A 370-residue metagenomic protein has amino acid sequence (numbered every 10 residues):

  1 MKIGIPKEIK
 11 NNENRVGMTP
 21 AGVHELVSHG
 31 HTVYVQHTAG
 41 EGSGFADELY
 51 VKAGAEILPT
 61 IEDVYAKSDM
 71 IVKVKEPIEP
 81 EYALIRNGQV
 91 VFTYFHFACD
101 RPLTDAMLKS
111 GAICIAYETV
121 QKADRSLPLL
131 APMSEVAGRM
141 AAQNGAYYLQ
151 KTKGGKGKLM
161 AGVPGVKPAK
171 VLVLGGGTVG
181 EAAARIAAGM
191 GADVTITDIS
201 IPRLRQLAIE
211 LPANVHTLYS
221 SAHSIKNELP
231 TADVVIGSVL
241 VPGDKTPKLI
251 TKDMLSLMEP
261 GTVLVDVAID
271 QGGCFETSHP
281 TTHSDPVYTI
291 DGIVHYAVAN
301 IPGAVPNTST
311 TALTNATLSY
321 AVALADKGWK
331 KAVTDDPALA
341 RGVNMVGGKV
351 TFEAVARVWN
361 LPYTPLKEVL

Functional and structural regions predicted by a protein language model:
K2, E8, P77-A169, V298-N300: Glycine/serine-rich phosphate-binding loop and adjoining beta1-alpha1 elements at the start of nucleotide-handling
K2-S110: An N-terminal-biased, well-structured beta-alpha scaffold segment characteristic of Rossmann-like dinucleotide-binding
P6-G44, T152-L240, V287: Glycine-rich phosphate/diphosphate-binding loop of Rossmann-like nucleotide-binding domains
V33, I57, V91, C114-I115 (+3 more regions): Hydrophobic beta-strand scaffold residues
D69, K75-E76, F95-H96, S221 (+3 more regions): Short glycine-/small-residue-rich Rossmann-like dinucleotide-binding loops
E118-L159, I269, C274-L370: Adenosine-phosphate binding glycine-rich loop
I209-D291: Rossmann-like adenosine-cofactor binding region
